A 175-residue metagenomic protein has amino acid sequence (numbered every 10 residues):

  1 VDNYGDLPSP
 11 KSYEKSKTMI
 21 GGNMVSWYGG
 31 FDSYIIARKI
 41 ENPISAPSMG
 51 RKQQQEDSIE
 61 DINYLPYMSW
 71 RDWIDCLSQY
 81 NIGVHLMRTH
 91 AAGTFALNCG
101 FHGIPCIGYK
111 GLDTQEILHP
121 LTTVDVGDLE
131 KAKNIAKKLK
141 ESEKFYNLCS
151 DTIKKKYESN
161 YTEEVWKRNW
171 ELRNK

Functional and structural regions predicted by a protein language model:
N3-W70: Conserved catalytic-core segment of nucleotide-activated headgroup transferases in glycan assembly
P43, G103-P105: Proline-centered loop/turn at the N-terminus of a beta-strand
I62-L77, H90-A92: Conserved active-site histidine-acidic residue motif and adjacent donor-binding/catalytic loop of glycosyltransferases
I74, A96-H102, Q115: Short alpha-helical segment that forms part of, or immediately flanks, the ligand-binding pocket in carbohydrate-active
S78-A91, I104: Acidic donor-binding loop of glycosyltransferase active sites
K110-T123: Short acidic/histidine- and often glycine-rich active-site loop of Leloir-type glycosyltransferases that engages
P120-L129, K137-E143: Conserved acidic donor-binding segment of nucleotide-sugar-dependent glycosyltransferases
E141-K175: A charged, aromatic-enriched C-terminal amphipathic alpha-helix characteristic of glycosyltransferases across folds
